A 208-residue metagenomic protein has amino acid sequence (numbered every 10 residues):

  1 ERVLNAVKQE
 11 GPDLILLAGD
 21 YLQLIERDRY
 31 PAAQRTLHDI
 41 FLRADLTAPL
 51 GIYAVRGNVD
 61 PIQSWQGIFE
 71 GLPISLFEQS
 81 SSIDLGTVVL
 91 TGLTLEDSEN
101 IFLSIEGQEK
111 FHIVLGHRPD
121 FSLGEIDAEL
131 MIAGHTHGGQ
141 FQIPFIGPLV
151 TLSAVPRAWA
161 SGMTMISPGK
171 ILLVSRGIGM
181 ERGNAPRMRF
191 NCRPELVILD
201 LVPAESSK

Functional and structural regions predicted by a protein language model:
E1-F77: Membrane-embedded segments
L4-K8, N100-G107: Short amphipathic alpha-helix with an adjacent loop that forms part of the alpha/beta core around
L14-D20, L50-N58, F77-Q79, I113-H117 (+2 more regions): Active-site neighborhood of phospho(di)ester-bond hydrolases with catalytic His/Asp-centered motifs
D60-I62, Q79-S82, S98, R118-F121: Short, polar loop motifs at secondary-structure junctions
Q66-E70, I83-L85, L103-G107, F121-A128: Short loop/helix-cap segments at secondary-structure boundaries that form the rim of catalytic
P73-E78, F190, E205-K208: Binuclear metal-ion centers of metallo-dependent hydrolases, dominated by the metallo-beta-lactamase
I74, S81-G92, G107-F111, M165-L172: Beta-strand-turn-beta hairpins that frame and shape the catalytic cleft of phosphate-ester-processing enzymes
P119-D200: Conserved beta-sheet core of the metallophosphoesterase superfamily
